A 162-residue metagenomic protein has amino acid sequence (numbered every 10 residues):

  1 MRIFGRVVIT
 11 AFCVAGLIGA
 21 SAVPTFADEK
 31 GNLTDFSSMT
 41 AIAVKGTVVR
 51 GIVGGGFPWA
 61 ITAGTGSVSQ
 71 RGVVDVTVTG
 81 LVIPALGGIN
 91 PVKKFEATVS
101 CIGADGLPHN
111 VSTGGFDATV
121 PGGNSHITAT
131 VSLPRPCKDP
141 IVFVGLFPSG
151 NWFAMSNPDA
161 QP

Functional and structural regions predicted by a protein language model:
M1-I9: Bacterial N-terminal signal peptides that target proteins for export
A15-P24: C-terminal segment of classical bacterial N-terminal signal peptides
D28-G72: Transition segment at domain starts
A63, V73-D75, N124-T128: Intrinsic-disorder/low-complexity, polar/charged segments enriched in Ser/Thr/Lys/Arg/Asp/Glu/Gln
T77-T79, T98-S100, T130: Residue-level recognition of well-ordered beta-strand positions that form the cores of beta-sheet-rich folds across
G80-G88: Short amphipathic, basic-aromatic surface patches that mediate peripheral association with negatively charged
G87-D105: Extended low-complexity, serine/threonine- and proline-enriched intrinsically disordered segments
G106-P162: Helix-rich interaction surfaces within compact, conserved domain-sized segments that mediate assembly or partner
